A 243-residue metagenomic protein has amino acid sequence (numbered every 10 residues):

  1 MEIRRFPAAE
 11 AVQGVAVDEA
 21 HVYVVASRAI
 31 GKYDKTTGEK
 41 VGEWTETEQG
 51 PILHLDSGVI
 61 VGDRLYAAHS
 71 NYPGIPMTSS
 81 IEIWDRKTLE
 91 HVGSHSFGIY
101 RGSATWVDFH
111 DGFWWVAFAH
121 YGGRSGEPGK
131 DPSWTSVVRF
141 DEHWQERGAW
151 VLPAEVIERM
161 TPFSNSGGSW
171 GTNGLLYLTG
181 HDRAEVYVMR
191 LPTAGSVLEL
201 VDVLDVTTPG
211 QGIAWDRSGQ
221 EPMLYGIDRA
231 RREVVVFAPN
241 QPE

Functional and structural regions predicted by a protein language model:
I3-E10, T45-G50, H95-Y100, W150-P162 (+1 more regions): Surface loop/turn motifs at the tips and blade-to-blade linkers of beta-strand repeat domains
I3-R28, H54-S57: Beta-strand-rich domains and repeat architectures in extracellular enzymes and scaffolds, especially beta-propellers
Q13, A68-T78, A117-W134, V236-F237: Short, conserved, GDST-rich strand-edge loop motifs in beta-rich repeat architectures
H21-V24, L65-Y66, W114-A117, L175-L178 (+1 more regions): Conserved beta-propeller blade signature
E39-P73, T78-S79: Blade-loop segments of beta-propeller domains
T78-T88, D131-W144, V186-T193, P239-Q241: Beta-propeller blade signature
L152-P192: Loop/turn-rich, solvent-exposed surfaces of beta-rich toroidal or solenoidal domains
S196-S218: Conserved blade-ending motifs and adjacent loop-strand segments that build the rim/top face of beta-propeller domains
